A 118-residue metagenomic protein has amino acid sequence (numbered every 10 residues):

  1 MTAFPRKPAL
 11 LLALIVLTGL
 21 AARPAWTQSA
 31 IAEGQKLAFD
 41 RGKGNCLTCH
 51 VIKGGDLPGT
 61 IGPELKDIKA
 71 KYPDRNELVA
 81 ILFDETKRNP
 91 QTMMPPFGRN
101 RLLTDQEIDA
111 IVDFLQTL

Functional and structural regions predicted by a protein language model:
M1-P8, E77-P96: Extended, non-globular alpha-helical segments
M1-Q28: N-terminal export/targeting leaders of redox proteins
A22-R41: Electrostatic cytochrome c docking/interface patches
A32, P63, T92-P96: Positions in alpha-helical segments
A32-K36, N76, A80, D109 (+1 more regions): Solvent-exposed, polar/charged alpha-helical surfaces in well-ordered, non-transmembrane soluble domains, broadly
F39, L47-F83, R99: Gly/Gly-Pro-rich "capping" loops immediately C-terminal to redox-active cysteine motifs in periplasmic/lumenal
G44: Cys/His-enriched microdomains
K87, R99-L118: C-terminal capping alpha-helices of c-type cytochrome domains
